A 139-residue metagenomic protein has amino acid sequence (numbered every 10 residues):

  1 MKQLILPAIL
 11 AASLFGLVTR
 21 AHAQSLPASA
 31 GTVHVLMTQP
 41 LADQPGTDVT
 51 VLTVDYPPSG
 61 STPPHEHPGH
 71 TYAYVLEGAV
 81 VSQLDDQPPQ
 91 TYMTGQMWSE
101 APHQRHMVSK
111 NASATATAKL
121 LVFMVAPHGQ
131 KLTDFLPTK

Functional and structural regions predicted by a protein language model:
K2-T50, W98-S99, T117, K131-K139: A short, N-terminal "cap"/entry segment at the start of jelly-roll beta-barrel domains of the cupin/DSBH fold
L41-G46, Y56-P57, D86-Q104: Short acidic-glycine-tyrosine-enriched beta hairpin
T47, S59-Y74: A short beta-loop-beta micro-motif enriched in histidine and acidic residues
T50-L52, P68, K119: Envelope-exposed proteins and targeting segments
T53, G60, L76-A79, L84 (+2 more regions): Sec/Tat-exported extracytoplasmic proteins
S61-P63, V81, M97-N111: Histidine-centered metal-chelating micro-motifs
H67-Q87, T94-Q96: Glycine- and acidic-residue-biased ligand/ion/polar-headgroup-sensing regions
P88-P89, H103-Q130: Ligand-binding loop in jelly-roll beta-barrel domains
